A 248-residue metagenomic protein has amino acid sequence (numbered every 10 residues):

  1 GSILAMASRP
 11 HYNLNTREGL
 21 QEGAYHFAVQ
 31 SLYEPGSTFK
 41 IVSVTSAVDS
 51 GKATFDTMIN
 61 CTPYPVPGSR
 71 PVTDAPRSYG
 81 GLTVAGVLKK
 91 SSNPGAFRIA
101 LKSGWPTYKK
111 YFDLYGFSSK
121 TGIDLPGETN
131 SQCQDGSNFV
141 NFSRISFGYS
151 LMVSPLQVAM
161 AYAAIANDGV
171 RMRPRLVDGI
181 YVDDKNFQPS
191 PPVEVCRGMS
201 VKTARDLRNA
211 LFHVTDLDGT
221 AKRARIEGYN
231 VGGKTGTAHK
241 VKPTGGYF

Functional and structural regions predicted by a protein language model:
S2-S37, V42-F248: Beta-lactam-recognizing serine transpeptidase/beta-lactamase-like catalytic domain environment
